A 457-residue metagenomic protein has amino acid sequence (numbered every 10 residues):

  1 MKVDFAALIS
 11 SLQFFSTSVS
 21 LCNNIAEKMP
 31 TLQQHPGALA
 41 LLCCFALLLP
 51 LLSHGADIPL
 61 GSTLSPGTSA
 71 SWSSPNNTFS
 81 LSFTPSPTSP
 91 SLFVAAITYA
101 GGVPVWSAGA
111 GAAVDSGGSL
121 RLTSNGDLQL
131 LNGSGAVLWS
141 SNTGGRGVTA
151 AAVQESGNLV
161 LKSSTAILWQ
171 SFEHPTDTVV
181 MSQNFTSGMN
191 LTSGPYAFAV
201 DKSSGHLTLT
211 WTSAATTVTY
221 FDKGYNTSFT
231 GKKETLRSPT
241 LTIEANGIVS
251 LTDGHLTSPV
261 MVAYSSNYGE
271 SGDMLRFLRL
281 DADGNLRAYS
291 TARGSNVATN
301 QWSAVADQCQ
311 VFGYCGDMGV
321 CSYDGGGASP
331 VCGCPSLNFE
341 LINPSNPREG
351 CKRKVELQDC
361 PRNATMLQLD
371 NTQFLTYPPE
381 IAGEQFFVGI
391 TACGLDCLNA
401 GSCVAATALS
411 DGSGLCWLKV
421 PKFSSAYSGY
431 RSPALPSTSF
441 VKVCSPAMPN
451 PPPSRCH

Functional and structural regions predicted by a protein language model:
M1-C44: Classical eukaryotic N-terminal signal peptides for Sec-dependent ER targeting/secretion, especially the positively
A26-H457: Beta-rich ligand-binding surfaces for carbohydrates and other polyanions
